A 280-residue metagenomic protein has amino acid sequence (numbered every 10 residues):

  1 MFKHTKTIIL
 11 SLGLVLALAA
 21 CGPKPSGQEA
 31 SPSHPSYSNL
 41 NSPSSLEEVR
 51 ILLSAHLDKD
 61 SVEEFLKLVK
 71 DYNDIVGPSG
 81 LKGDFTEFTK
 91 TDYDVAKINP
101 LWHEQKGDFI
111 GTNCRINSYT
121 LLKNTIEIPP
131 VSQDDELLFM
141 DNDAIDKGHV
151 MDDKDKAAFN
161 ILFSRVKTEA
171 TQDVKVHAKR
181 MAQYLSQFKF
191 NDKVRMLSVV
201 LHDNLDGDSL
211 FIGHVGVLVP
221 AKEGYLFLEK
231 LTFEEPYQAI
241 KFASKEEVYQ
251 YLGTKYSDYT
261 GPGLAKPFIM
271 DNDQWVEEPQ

Functional and structural regions predicted by a protein language model:
M1-I9: Bacterial N-terminal signal peptides that target proteins for export
A17-A20: C-terminal motif of bacterial Sec signal peptides marking the signal peptidase cleavage site
G22-K24: Bacterial signal peptide processing site
S26-L57: N-terminal low-complexity, Pro/Thr/Ser-rich intrinsically disordered segments that act as propeptides or flexible
E48, L52-H56, D60-D203, G207-I212 (+1 more regions): Acidic/His-rich structured neighborhood in mature extracellular/periplasmic domains
F227-K230, E234, A243-Q280: Low-complexity, Gly/Ser/Thr/Pro-rich intrinsically disordered linker/tail segments
